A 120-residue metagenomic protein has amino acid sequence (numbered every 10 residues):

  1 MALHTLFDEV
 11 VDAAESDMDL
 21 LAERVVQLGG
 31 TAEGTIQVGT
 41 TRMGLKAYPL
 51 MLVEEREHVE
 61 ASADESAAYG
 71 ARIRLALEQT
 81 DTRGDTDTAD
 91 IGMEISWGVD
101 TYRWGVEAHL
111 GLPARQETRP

Functional and structural regions predicted by a protein language model:
M1-H4, T86, A114-E117: Glycine-rich cofactor-pocket loops
M1-V38: Conserved alpha-helical segments that form or flank metal/cofactor-binding pockets of metalloenzymes
A2-L3, G105-A108, P120: Long, small/polar-residue-biased beta-strand-and-loop interaction regions
D8, D12, A32-M43, A63-A68 (+2 more regions): Long, contiguous binding/interaction regions
S16, D90-Q116: Short, contiguous alpha-helical
D19, E23, Q37-E94: Acidic/histidine-rich alpha-helical segments that form the ligand environment of transition-metal centers
A22, V26-G29, L77-D81, E107-L110 (+1 more regions): A structural signal for long alpha-helical coiled-coils and helix-turn connectors that form the cytosolic signaling
